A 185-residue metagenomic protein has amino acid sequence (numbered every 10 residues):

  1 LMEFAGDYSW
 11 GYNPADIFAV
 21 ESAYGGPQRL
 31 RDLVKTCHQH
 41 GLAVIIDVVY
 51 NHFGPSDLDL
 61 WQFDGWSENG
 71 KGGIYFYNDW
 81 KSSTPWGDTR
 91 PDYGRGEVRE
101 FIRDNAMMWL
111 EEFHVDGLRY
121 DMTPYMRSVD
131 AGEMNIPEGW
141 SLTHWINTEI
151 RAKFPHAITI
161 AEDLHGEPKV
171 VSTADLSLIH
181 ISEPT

Functional and structural regions predicted by a protein language model:
L1-V115, R119-N135, I146: Substrate-binding/active-site clefts of carbohydrate-active enzymes
D7, P168-T173, T185: Short, solvent-exposed polar/charged micro-motifs at secondary-structure junctions
Q39, T148-A152, L176: Secondary-structure boundary motif
H114, D175-L178: Glycine-enriched alpha-helix->loop->beta-strand junction motifs that scaffold or abut catalytic
M122-V129, H165, V171-D175: Aromatic/acidic polysaccharide-binding cleft in carbohydrate-active enzymes
I136-S141: An alpha-helix initiation/capping motif
T143-P168: Aromatic-lined carbohydrate-recognition surfaces of secreted/lumenal glycan-active proteins
S177-T185: Residue-level detector of conserved catalytic or cofactor/ligand-binding positions in enzyme active sites
